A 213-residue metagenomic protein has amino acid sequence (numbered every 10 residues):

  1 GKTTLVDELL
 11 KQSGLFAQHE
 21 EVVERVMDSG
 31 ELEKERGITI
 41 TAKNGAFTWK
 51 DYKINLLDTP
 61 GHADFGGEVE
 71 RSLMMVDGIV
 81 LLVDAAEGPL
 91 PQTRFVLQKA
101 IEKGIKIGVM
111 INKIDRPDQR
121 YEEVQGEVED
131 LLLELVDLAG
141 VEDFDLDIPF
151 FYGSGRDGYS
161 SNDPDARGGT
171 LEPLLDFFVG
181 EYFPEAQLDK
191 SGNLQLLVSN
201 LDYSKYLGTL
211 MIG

Functional and structural regions predicted by a protein language model:
G1, H62-A63, I114, R156-S160: A short, flexible beta-alpha/helix-coil linker loop
G1-V83, E87-P89, V96, E123 (+2 more regions): P-loop NTPase switch module centered on the Walker A-proximal segment
E31-I40, G45-A46, V96, E102 (+2 more regions): N-terminal, positively charged nucleic-acid-binding surface of large information/translation enzymes
N44, D58, V109-I111, Y152-G155 (+1 more regions): Flexible glycine-/small-residue-rich
D51-K53, D77-I79, I105-M110, L207: Short, surface-exposed connector motifs at secondary-structure boundaries
G66, P117-E122, P164-G169: Ordered, soluble secondary-structure elements with a strong preference for glycine-centered loop motifs and nearby
L82-D145: Conserved C-terminal guanine-recognition region of P-loop GTPase G domains, centered on the G4
D130-G213: Conserved catalytic-core segments of large NTP-driven translation/proteostasis enzymes
